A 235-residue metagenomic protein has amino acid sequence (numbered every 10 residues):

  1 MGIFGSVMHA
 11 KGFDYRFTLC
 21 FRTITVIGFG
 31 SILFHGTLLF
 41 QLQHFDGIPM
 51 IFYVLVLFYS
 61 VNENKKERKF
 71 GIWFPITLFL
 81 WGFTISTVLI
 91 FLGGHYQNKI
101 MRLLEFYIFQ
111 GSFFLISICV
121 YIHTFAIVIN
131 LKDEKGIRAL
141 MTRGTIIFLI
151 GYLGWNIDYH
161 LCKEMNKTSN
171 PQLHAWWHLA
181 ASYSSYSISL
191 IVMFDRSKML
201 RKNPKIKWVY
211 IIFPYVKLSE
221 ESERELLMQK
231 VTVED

Functional and structural regions predicted by a protein language model:
M1-D235: Multi-pass alpha-helical transmembrane bundles in non-GPCR membrane proteins that perform intramembrane catalysis
